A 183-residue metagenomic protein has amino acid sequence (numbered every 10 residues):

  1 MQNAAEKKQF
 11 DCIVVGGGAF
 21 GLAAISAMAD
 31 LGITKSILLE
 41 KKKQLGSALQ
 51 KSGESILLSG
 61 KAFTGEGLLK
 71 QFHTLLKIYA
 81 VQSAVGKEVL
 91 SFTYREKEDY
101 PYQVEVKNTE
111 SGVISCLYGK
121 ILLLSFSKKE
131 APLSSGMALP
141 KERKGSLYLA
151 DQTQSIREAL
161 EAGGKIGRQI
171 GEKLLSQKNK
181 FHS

Functional and structural regions predicted by a protein language model:
M1-D11, I33, K70-Q71, I78-Y79 (+5 more regions): Extreme N-terminal leader/targeting segments of oxidoreductases
F10-V81: Beta1-alpha1 glycine-rich phosphate/pyrophosphate-binding loop at the start of Rossmann-like nucleotide-binding domains
G17-G18, E40-K42, K87, K120 (+2 more regions): Fold-independent oxyanion-binding glycine-rich loops and adjacent beta-strand/coil segments at enzyme active sites
A24, A48, Y94, P132-S135 (+1 more regions): Short glycine-/acidic-enriched loop or helix-start segments at secondary-structure transitions that form or flank
A27, S146-H182: A conserved FAD-binding loop/helix module that cradles the flavin
L38, S83-A84, S146-L149: Conserved beta-strand scaffold positions in the cores of enzyme catalytic domains, especially in NTP/NDP-utilizing
T64, L68-E130: Feature captures the FAD/FMN-dependent oxidoreductase FAD-binding
L124-E158, A162: FAD-site-proximal beta/loop scaffold in flavoenzymes
